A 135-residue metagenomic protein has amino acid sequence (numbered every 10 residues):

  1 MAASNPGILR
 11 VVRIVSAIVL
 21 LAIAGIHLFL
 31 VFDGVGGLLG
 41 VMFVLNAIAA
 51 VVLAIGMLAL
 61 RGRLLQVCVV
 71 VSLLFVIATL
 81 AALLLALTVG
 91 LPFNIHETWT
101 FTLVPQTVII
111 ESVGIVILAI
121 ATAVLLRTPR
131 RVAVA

Functional and structural regions predicted by a protein language model:
M1-A135: Membrane-interface extramembranous regions
